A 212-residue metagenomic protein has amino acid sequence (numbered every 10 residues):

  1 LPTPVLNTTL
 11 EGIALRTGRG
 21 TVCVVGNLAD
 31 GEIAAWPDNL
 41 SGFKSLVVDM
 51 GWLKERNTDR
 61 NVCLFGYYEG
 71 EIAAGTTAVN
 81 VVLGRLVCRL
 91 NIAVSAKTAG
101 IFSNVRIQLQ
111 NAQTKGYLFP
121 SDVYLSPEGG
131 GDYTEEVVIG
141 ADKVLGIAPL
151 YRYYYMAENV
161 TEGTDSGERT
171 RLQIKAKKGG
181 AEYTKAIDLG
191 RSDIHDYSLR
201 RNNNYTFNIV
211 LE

Functional and structural regions predicted by a protein language model:
L1-D38, R89-A93, K97-R201: Tryptophan-paired
W36-L46: A surface-exposed, glycine/aromatic-enriched loop/edge motif typical of exported proteins
K44-L86, A93-K97, G190-E212: Extracellular beta-sheet/turn segments enriched in Thr/Pro/Gly and aliphatic residues
